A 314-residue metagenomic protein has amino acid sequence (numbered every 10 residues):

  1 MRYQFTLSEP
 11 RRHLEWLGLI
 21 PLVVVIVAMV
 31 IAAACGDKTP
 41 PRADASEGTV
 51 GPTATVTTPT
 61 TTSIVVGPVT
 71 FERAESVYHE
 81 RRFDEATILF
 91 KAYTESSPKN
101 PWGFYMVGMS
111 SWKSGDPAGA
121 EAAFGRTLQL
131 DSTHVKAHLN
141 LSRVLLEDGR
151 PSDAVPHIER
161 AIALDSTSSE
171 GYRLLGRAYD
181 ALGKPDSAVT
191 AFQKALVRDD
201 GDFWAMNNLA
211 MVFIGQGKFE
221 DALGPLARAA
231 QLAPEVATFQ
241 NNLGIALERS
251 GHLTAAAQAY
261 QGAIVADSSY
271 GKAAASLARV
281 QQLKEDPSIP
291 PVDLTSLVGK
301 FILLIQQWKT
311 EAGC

Functional and structural regions predicted by a protein language model:
G36-K38: Bacterial signal peptide processing site
P40-P41, G215, R249, T254-I305: Terminal, low-structured helical/coil segments at or just beyond the last alpha-helical repeat
I64-W102, M106-M109, K113, E147: Alpha-helical segment of the N-proximal tetratricopeptide repeat
E80-I88, K113-R126, E147-R160, E170 (+4 more regions): Structural signature of tandem alpha-helical TPR/SEL1-like repeats, specifically the intra-repeat loop/turn
S96, L130, L164, R198-D199 (+2 more regions): Structural marker of alpha-solenoid helical repeat scaffolds
